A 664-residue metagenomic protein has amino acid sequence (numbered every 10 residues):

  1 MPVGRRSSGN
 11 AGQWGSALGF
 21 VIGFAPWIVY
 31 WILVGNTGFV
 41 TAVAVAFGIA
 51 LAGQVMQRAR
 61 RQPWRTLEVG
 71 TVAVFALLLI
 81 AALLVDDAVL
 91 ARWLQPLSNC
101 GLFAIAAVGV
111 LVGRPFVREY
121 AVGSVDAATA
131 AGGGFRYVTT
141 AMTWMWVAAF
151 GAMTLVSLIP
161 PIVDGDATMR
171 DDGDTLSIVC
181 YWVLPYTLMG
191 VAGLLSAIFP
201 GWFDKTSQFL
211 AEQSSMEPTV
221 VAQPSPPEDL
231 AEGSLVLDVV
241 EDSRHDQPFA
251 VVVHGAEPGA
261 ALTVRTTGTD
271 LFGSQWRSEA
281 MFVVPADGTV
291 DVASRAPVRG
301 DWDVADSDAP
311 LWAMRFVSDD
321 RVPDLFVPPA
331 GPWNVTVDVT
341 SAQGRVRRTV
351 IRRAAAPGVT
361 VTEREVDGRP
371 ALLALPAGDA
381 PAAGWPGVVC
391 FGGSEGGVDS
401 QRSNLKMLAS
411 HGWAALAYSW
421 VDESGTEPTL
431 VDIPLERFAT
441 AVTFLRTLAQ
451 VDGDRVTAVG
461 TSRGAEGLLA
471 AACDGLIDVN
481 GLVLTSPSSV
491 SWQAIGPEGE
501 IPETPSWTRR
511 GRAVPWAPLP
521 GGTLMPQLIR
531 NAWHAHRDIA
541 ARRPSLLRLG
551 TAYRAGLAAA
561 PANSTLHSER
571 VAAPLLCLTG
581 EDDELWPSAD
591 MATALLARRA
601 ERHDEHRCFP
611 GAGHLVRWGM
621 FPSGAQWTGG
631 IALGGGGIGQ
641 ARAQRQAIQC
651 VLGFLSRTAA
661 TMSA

Functional and structural regions predicted by a protein language model:
G233, V239-R244, F249-A250, G255-A260 (+1 more regions): N-terminal cap/lid segment of alpha/beta-hydrolase-fold proteins
A382-G393: Short beta-strand element of the alpha/beta-hydrolase
S400-Y418: Short amphipathic alpha-helix adjacent to the substrate-entry channel of hydrolases
P428-A449: Alpha/beta-hydrolase active-site loop
A465-L476, L482-V483: Short glycine-enriched nucleophile-adjacent loop and the immediately C-terminal alpha-helix near the catalytic center
G481-H567: Accessory cap/linker subdomain of secreted extracellular hydrolases
V571, C577-T579, D583: Short beta-strand/loop motif that positions the catalytic acidic residue of the alpha/beta-hydrolase fold
E584-T593, R617: Conserved alpha/beta-hydrolase "acid-adjacent" motif
